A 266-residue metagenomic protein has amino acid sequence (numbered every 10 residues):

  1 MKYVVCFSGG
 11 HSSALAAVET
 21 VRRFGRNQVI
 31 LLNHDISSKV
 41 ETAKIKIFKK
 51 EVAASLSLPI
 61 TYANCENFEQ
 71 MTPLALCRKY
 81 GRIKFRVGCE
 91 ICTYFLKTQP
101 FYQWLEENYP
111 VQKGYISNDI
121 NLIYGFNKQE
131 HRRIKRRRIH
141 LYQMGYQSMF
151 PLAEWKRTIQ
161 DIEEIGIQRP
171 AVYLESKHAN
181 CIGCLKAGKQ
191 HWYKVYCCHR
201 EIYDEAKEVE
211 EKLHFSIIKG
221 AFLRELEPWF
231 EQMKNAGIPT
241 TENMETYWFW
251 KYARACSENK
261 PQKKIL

Functional and structural regions predicted by a protein language model:
M1-L266: Nucleotide-activated chemistry modules centered on ATP-dependent adenylation/adenylyltransferase
